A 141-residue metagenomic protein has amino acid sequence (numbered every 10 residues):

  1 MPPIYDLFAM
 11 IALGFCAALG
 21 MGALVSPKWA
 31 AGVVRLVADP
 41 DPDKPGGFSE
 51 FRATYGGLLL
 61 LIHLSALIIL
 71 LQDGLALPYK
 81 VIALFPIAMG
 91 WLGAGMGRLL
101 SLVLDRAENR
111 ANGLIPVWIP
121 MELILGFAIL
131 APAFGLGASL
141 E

Functional and structural regions predicted by a protein language model:
M1-L7, K44-E50, T54, L75-I82 (+1 more regions): Membrane-interfacial loop-to-transmembrane-helix junctions in polytopic alpha-helical membrane proteins
D6-V25: N-terminal signal-anchor transmembrane alpha helix
C16-G22, I62, G90-A94, W118: Alpha-helical transmembrane segments of multi-pass membrane proteins
S26-F48, S101, D105: Cytosolic, membrane-interface loops and tails of multi-pass inner-membrane proteins
G47-L71, M89-G93: Core segments of alpha-helical transmembrane spans in multipass integral membrane proteins
E50, G113-I129: Small-residue-rich segments of transmembrane alpha-helices in multi-pass membrane proteins, especially helix faces
I69-R106, R110-P116: Transmembrane helix-loop-helix
I129-E141: Juxtamembrane boundary at the C-terminal end of a transmembrane helix
